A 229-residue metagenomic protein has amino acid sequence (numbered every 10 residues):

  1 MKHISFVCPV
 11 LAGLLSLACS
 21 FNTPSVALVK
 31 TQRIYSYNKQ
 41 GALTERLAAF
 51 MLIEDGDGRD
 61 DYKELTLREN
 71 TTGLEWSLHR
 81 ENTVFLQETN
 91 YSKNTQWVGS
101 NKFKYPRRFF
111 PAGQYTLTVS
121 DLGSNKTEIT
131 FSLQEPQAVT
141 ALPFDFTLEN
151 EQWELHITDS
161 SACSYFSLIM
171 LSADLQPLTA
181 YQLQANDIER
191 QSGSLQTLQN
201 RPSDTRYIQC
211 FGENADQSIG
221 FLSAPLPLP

Functional and structural regions predicted by a protein language model:
M1-C19: Sec-dependent bacterial lipoprotein signal peptides
C19-T44, E128-H156: Short, compositionally biased P/S/T/A/G/V-rich stretches that sit at domain boundaries
N38-T71: Post-signal-peptide N-terminal segment of Sec-exported extracytoplasmic proteins
A48-G56, E151-S160, I169: Short edge beta-strand/loop segments characteristic of extracellular beta-sandwich folds
G58-T83, D159-Y181, C210-G212: Extended low-complexity, serine/threonine- and proline-enriched intrinsically disordered segments
V84-K104, N186-T197: Aromatic sugar-binding surface patches on proteins that engage polysaccharides or sugar-phosphate polymers
F109-G123, N200-G220: Short, aromatic- and glycine-rich surface loops/edge beta-strands on solvent-exposed regions
K126-Q134, Q217-P229: Edge beta-strands of extracellular beta-sandwich domains
